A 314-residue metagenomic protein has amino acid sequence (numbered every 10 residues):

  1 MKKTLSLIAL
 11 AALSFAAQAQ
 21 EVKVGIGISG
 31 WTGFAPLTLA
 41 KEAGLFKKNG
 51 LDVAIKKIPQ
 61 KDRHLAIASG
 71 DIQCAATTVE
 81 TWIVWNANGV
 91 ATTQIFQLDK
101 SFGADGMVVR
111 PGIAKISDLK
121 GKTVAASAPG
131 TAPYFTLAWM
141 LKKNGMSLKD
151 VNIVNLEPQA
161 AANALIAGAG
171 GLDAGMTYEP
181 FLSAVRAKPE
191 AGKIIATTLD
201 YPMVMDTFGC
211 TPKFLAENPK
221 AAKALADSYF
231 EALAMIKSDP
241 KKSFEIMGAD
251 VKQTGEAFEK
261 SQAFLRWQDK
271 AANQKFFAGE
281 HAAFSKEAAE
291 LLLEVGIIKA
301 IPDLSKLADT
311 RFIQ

Functional and structural regions predicted by a protein language model:
K2-I8: Sec-dependent signal peptide recognition, specifically the positively charged N-region followed immediately by
L13-A19: Sec/Tat signal peptide C-region and signal peptidase I cleavage site
Q20-P158, A169-E179, I194-I195, P202: Short, glycine-/small- and polar/acidic-enriched structural segments that line small-molecule recognition paths
E80-T81, V154, A160-V251: Pocket-lining segment of extracytoplasmic ligand-binding domains
G121, A187, D309: Phosphate-coordinating loops and pocket residues in cytosolic domains that bind phosphorylated ligands
A216-I297: Secondary-structure end/capping motifs
K286-Q314: Conserved C-terminal helix/tail region of periplasmic/extracytoplasmic solute-binding proteins
